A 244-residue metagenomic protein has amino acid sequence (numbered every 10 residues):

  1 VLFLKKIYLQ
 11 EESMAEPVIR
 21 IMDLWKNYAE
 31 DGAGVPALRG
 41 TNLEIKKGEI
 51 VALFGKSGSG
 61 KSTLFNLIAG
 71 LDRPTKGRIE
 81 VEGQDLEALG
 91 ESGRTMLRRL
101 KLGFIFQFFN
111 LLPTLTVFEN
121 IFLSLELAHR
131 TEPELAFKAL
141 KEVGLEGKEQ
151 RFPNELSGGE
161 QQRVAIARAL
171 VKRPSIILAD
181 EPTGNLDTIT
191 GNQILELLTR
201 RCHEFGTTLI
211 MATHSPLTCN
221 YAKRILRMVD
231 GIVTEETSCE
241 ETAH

Functional and structural regions predicted by a protein language model:
V1-L2, L111: Intrinsically disordered, low-complexity Ser/Thr- and Pro-rich stretches
L2-N27, E235-H244: ABC-family P-loop ATPase nucleotide-binding domain
P17-R227: ABC family nucleotide-binding domain
I225-T237: H-loop (His-switch) and adjacent beta-strand-loop-beta switch element of ABC-type ATPase nucleotide-binding domains
